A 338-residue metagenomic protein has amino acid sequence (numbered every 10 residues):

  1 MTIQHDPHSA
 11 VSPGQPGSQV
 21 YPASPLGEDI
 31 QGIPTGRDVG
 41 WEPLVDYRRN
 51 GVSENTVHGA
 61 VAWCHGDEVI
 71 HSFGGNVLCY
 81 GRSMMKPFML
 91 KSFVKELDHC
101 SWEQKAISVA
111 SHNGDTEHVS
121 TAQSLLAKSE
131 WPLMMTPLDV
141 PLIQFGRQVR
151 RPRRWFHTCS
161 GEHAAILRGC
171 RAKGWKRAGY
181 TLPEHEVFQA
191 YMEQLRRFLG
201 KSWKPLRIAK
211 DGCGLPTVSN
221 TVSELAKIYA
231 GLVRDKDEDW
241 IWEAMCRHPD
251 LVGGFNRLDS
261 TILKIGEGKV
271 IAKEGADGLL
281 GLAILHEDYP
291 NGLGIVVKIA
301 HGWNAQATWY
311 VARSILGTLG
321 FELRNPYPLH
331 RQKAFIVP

Functional and structural regions predicted by a protein language model:
T2-D6, G14, V20-W41, E103-P205 (+3 more regions): Active-site-adjacent helix/loop patches that line small-molecule binding or acyl-intermediate pockets
R37, P43-F73: A short, well-structured edge-of-sheet supersecondary motif
N50-S53, F156, K269-K273: Short Gly/Pro-enriched turn/cap motifs at secondary-structure boundaries
V52-H58, M85, G275-D277: Short, flexible loop/turn motifs enriched in small residues
C64-E68, E96, I284-P290: Short acidic-glycine loop/turn motifs at beta-strand connectors
G81-D98, E117: Active-site SXXK
A230-P338: Structured C-terminal helix/loop/strand segments within mature extracytoplasmic catalytic/sensor domains
